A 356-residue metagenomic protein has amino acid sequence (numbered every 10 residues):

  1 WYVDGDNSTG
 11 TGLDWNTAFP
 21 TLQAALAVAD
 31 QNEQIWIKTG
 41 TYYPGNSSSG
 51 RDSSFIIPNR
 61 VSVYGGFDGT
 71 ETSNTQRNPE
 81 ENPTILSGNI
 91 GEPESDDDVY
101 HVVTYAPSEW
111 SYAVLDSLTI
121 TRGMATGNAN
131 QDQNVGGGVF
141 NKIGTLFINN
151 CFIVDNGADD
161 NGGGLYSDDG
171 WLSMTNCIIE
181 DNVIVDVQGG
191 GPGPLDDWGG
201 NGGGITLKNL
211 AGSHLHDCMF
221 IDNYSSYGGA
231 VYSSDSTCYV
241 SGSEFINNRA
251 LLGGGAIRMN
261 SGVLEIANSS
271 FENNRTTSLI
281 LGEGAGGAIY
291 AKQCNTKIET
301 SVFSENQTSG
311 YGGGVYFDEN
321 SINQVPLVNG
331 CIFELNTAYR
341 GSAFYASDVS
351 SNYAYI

Functional and structural regions predicted by a protein language model:
W1-A24, T39-G45: Right-handed parallel beta-helix/beta-solenoid
W1-Y2, A27-Q34: N-terminal segments that cap or nucleate solenoid repeat domains
V28-D30, P44-S62, E71-D116, T121-T145 (+7 more regions): Extracellular beta-strand-rich solenoid/capping regions of secreted or surface-exposed proteins that bind or remodel
E33-I37, G65: Extracellular beta-strand repeat scaffolds in secreted/surface proteins
N46-S47, D68, I90-G91, M124-N130 (+8 more regions): Short glycine/acidic-rich loop motifs that flank beta-strands on beta-rich extracellular proteins
G65, Y112-M124, T145-G157, W171-L195 (+6 more regions): Right-handed parallel beta-helix
Q76-R77, G200, G204, A343-I356: Short, intrinsically disordered, charge-balanced linker/junction segments flanking boundaries in proteins
V139, C151, L165, C177 (+11 more regions): Hydrophobic strand positions within the blades of repeat-based beta-sheet folds
